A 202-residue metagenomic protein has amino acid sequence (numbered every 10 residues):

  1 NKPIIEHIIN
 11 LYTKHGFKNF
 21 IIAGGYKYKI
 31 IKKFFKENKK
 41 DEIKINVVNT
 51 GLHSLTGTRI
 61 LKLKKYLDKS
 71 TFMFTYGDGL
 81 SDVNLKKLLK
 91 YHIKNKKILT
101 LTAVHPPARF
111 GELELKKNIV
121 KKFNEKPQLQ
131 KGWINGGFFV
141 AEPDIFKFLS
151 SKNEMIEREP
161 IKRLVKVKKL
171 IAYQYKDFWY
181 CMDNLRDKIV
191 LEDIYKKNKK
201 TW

Functional and structural regions predicted by a protein language model:
K2-Y76, L85-K87, N184: Conserved N-terminal catalytic core of the sugar/cofactor nucleotidyltransferase
I5, I31, L63, D78 (+4 more regions): Residue-level signal for inorganic ion chemistry
K18-F20, K44, K96-L99, K169: Residues at the starts of beta-strands that form the adenosine-phosphate
Y26, L99-E114: Short beta-strand-to-loop element that shapes/binds the nucleotide-sugar donor at the catalytic cleft/hinge
L67, I93-K94: Short, conserved loop/helix-junction motifs that constitute active-site signature segments in enzyme catalytic cores
F72-M73, L80, K86-I93, H105-A108 (+1 more regions): Catalytic-core segments of class I nucleotidyltransferases/pyrophosphorylases that form NMP-activated intermediates
